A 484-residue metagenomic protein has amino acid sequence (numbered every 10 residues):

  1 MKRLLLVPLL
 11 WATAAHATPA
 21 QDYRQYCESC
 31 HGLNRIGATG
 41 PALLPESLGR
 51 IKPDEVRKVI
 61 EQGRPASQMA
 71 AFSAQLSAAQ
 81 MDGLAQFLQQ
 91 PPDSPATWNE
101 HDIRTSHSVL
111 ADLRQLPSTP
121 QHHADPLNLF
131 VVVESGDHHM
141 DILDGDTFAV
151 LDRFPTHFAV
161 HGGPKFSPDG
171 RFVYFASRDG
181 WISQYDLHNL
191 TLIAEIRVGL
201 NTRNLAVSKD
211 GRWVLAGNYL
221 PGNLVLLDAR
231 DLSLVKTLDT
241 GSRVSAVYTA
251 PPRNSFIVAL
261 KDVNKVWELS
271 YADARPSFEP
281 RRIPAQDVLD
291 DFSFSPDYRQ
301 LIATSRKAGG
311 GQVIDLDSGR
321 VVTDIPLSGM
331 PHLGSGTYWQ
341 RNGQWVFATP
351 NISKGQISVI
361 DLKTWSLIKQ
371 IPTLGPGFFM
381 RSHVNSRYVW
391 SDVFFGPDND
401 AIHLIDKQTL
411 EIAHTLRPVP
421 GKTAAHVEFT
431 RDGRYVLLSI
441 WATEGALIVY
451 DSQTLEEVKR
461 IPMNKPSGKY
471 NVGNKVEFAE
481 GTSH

Functional and structural regions predicted by a protein language model:
R24-Y26, A70-G136: Flexible coil segments in periplasmic/lumen-exposed cytochrome c-class electron-transfer proteins
S29, N34-A38, L44-D93: Extracytoplasmic electron-transfer domains, predominantly the class I c-type cytochrome c fold
P117-T119, V160-K165, T202-K209, R243-T249 (+5 more regions): Repeated scaffold domains used in trafficking and secretory/extracellular systems, primarily beta-propellers
A124-P126, P168-D169, K209-D210, P251-R253 (+4 more regions): Residue-level detector of Asp-centered blade-edge/turn motifs that repeat once per structural unit in beta-propeller
G145-T147, D186-L190, D228-L232, Y271-A274 (+4 more regions): Short loop/turn segments that connect beta-strands within beta-propeller blades
F154-F158, E195-G199, T237-S242, R281-Q286 (+4 more regions): Surface loop/turn motifs at the tips and blade-to-blade linkers of beta-strand repeat domains
S439-H484: Blade-level signature of beta-propeller repeat domains, shared across WD40, Kelch, NHL, RCC1 and BNR/Asp-box propellers
